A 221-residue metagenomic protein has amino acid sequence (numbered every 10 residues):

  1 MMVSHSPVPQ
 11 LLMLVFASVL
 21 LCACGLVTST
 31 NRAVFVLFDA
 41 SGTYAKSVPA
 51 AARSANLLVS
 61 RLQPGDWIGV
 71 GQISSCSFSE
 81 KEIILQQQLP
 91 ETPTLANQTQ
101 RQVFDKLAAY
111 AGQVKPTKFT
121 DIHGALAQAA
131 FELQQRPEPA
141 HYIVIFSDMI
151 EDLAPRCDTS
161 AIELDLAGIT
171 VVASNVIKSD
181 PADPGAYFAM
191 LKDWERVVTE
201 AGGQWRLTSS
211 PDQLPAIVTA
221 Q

Functional and structural regions predicted by a protein language model:
M2-M13: Bacterial N-terminal signal peptides that target proteins for export
L20-A23: C-terminal motif of bacterial Sec signal peptides marking the signal peptidase cleavage site
G25-V27: Bacterial signal peptide processing site
T30-E91, Y142-V144, L214: Von Willebrand factor
D39-A40, A129, A140-L153: DG-centered beta-turn motif at the end of beta-strands
L89-A140, I177-S179: Von Willebrand factor
I150-D193: VWA/integrin I-like adhesion module and closely mimicked acidic/polar interface patches used
P184-Q221: Von Willebrand factor A/integrin I-like adhesion domains
